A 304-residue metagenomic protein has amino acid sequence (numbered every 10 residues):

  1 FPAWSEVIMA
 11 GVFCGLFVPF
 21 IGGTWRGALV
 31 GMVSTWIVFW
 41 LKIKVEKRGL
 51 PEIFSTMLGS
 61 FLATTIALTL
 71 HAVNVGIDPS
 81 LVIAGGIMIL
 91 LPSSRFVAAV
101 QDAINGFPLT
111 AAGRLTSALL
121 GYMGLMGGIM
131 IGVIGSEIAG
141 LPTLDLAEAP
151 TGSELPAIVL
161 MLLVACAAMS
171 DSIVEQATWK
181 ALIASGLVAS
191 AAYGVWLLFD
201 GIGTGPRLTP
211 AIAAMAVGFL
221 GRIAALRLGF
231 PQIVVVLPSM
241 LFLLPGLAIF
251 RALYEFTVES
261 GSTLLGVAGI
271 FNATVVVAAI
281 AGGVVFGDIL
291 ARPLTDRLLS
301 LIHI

Functional and structural regions predicted by a protein language model:
P2-A98, V174-E175, W179: Core alpha-helical transmembrane segments of integral membrane proteins
I21-V33, P79-L91, A147-L162, T204-M215 (+1 more regions): Structural signature of hydrophobic alpha-helical transmembrane segments
V38-G49, R95-T110, C166-A177, G221-P231 (+1 more regions): C-terminal ends of transmembrane helices
P51-L62, G85, A112-S117, K180-V188 (+2 more regions): Cytoplasmic-side transmembrane-helix entry/capping segments in multi-pass membrane proteins
T56-T69, I89, A118-G128, G186-L198 (+2 more regions): Small-residue-rich segments of transmembrane alpha-helices in multi-pass membrane proteins, especially helix faces
I66-G76, G127-G140, W196-R207, A248-S262: Hydrophobic alpha-helical transmembrane segments in multi-pass integral membrane proteins
I89-Q101, G106, G113-T204: Generic multipass alpha-helical transmembrane bundles of integral membrane proteins
I302-I304: Conserved small/polar residues in nucleotide/adenosyl-binding loops
